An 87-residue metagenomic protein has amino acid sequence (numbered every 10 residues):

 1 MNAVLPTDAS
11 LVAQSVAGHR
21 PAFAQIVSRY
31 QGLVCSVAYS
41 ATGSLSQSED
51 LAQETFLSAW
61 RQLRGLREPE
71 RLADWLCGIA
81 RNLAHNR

Functional and structural regions predicted by a protein language model:
M1-A3, V16-Q25, C35-E54, R64-R67: Short, charged helix-capping/linker segments at alpha-helix termini
L5-S10: Acidic, Ser/Thr- and Pro/Gly-rich low-complexity regulatory segments
Q14-S15, A59: Amphipathic alpha-helical segments that mediate coupling or scaffolding at interfaces
I26-Y30, V34, A80: Hydrophobic/aromatic residues within well-ordered alpha-helical segments
Y30, W60-L63: Generic secondary-structure boundary/loop-capping signal
S36, D50-L57, R61, E70-N82: Structural recognition of an alpha-helix C-terminal capping motif at a helix-to-coil junction
